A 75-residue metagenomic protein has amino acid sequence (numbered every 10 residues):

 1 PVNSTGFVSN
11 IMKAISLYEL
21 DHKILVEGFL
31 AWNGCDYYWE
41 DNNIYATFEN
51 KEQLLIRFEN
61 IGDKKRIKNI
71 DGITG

Functional and structural regions predicted by a protein language model:
P1-L20: Surface-exposed beta-loop interaction hotspot
F7, F29, Y45-F48, F58: Phenylalanine-focused residue identity feature
D21-D36: Amphipathic alpha-helical segments
E27, A31, N42, G72-T74: Intrinsically disordered, low-complexity, positively biased terminal segments
D36-Q53: A cross-family detector of function-defining hotspots
F48-G75: Long, continuous compositionally biased terminal/linker segments
